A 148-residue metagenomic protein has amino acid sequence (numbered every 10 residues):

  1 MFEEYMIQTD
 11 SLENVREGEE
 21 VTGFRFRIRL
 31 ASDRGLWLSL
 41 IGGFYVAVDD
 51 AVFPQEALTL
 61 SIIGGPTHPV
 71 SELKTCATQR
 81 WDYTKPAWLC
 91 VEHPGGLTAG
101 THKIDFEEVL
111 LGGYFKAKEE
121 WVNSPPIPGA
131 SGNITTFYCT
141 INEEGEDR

Functional and structural regions predicted by a protein language model:
M1-R148: Terminal leader/tail segments of proteins
